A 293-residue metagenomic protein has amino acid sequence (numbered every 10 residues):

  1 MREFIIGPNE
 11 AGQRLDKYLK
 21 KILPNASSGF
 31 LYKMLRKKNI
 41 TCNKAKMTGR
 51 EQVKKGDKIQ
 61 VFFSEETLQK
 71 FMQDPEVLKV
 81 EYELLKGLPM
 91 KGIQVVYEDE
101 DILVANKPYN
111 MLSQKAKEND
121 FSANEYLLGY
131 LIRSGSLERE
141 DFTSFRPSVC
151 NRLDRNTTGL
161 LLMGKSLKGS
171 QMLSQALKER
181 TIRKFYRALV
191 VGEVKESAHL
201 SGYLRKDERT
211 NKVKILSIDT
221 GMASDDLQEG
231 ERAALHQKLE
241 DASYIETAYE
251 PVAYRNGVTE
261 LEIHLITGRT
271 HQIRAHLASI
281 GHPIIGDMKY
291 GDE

Functional and structural regions predicted by a protein language model:
M1-E293: RNA pseudouridine synthases
